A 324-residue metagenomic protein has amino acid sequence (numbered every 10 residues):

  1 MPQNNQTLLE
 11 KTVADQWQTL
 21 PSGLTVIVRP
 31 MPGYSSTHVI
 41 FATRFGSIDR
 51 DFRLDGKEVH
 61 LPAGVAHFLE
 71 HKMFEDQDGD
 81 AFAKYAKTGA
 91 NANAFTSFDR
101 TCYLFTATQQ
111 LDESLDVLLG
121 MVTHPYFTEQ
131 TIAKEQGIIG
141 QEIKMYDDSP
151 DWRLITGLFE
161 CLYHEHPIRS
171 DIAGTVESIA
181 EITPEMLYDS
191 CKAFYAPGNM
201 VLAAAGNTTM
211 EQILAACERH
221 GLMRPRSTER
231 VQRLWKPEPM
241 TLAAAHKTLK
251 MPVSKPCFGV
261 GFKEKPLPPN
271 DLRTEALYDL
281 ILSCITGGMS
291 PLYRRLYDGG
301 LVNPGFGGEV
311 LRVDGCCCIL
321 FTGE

Functional and structural regions predicted by a protein language model:
M1-A81, Y188-R295: His/Glu-rich zincin catalytic helix
T19, D76, D80-V231, T248 (+5 more regions): Charge-rich, well-structured scaffold segments of protease-associated domains
